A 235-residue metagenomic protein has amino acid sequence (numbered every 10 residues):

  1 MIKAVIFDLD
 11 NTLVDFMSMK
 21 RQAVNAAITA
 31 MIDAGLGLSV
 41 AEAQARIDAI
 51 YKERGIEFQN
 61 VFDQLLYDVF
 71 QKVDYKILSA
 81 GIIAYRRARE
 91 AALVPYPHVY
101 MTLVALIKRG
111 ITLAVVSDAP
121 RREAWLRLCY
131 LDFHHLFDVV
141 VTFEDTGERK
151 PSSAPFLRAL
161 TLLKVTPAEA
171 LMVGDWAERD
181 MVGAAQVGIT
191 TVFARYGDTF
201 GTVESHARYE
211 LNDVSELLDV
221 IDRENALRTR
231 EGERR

Functional and structural regions predicted by a protein language model:
M1-V5, M17-S18, Y100, V104-R235: Asp-based, Mg2+/Mn2+-dependent phosphohydrolase catalytic module
I2-M101, R122: N-terminal helical cap/lid subdomain that shapes the substrate entry/recognition surface in HAD-like hydrolases
